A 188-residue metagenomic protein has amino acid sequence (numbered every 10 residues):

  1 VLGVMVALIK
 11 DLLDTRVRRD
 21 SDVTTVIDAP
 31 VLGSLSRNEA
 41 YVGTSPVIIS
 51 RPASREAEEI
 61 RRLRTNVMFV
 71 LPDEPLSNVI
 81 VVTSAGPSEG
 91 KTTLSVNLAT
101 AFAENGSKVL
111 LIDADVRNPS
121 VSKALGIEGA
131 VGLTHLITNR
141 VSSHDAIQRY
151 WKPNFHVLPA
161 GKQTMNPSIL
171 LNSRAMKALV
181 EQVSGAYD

Functional and structural regions predicted by a protein language model:
L2-K108, A114-T134, S142-D145, T164-K177 (+2 more regions): Short boundary/hinge segments that flank catalytic cores
N78, H156, D188: Conserved acidic residues
L111-D113, H156-V157: Short beta-strand segments at enzyme active-site cores
I137-Q163: Nucleotide-state-sensitive switch-loop elements of NTP-binding domains
